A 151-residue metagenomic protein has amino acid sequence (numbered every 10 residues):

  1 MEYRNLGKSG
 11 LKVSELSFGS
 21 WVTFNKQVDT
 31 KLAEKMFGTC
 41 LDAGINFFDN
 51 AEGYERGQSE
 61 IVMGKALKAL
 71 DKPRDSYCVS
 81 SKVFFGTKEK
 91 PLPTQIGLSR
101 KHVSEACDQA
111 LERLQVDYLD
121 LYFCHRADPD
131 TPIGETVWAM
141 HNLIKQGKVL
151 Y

Functional and structural regions predicted by a protein language model:
M1-Y77, D117, K145: N-terminal binding-site loop/beta-alpha segment at the start of enzyme catalytic domains that lines or forms
K8-G10, L32-T39, C78-K82, L92 (+2 more regions): Short hydrophobic/aromatic-rich motifs at helix boundaries and adjacent loops
W21, A51-Y54, K82-G86, C124-A127: Active-site beta-loop-alpha junctions enriched in small/polar residues
E60-G64, G86, K90, I133-G134: Short amphipathic alpha-helical patches
V62-A66, C78, K82, H102-Q109 (+1 more regions): Generic beta-strand or strand-like secondary-structure segments
L70-R100: Structural motif corresponding to the early beta-alpha repeats
K90-Y151: Glycine/proline-rich, positively charged, aromatic-decorated active-site loop/lid region on the catalytic face
